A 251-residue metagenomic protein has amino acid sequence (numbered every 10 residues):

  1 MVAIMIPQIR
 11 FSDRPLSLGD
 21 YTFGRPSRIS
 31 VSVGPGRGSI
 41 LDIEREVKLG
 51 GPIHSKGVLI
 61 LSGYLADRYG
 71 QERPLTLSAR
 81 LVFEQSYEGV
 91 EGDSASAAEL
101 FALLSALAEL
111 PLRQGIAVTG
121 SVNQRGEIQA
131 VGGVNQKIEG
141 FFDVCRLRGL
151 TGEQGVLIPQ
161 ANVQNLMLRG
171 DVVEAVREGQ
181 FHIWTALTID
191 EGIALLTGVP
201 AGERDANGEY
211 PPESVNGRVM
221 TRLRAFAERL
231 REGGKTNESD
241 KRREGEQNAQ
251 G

Functional and structural regions predicted by a protein language model:
M5, S12-P15, R25-L49, I53-G251: Peripheral, non-AAA+ core regions of ATP-driven protein-machinery
Y21-F23: A short catalytic or substrate-binding loop motif that flags glycine-/basic-rich loops and adjacent residues that bind
